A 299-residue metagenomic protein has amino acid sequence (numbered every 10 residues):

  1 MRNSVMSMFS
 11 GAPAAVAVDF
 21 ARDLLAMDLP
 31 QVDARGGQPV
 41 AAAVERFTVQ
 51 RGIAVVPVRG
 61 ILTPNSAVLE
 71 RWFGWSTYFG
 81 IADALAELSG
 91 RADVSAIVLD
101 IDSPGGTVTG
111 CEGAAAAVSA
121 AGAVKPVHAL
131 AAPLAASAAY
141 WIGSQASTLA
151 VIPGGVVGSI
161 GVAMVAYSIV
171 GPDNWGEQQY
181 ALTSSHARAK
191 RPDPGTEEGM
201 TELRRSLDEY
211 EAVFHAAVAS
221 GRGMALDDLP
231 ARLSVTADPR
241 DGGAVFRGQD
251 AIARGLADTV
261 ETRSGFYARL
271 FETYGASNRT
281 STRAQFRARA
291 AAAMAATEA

Functional and structural regions predicted by a protein language model:
M1-K125, L134-M224, T273, S281-A299: Small-residue-centered hinge/linker elements
A146, F246-T259: Conserved PDZ fold ligand-binding element
L149-I152, A257-R263: Short acidic-hydrophobic, aromatic-tinged amphipathic segments that line or gate anion-handling sites
E211-D250: Secondary-structure end/capping motifs
T259-E261, G265-T273: Extended, non-catalytic substrate-recognition/exosite surfaces adjacent to catalytic cores, especially in enzymes
